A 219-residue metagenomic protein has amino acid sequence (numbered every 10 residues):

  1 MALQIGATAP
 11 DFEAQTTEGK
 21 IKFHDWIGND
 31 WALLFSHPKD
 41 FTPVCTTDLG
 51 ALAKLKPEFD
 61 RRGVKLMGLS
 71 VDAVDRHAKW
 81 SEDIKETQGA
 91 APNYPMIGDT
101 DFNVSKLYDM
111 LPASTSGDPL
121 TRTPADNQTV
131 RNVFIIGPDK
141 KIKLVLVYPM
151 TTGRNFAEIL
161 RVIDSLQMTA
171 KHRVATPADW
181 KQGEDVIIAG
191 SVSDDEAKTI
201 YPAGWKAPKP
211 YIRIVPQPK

Functional and structural regions predicted by a protein language model:
M1-K219: Chalcogenol-based redox active-site neighborhoods
